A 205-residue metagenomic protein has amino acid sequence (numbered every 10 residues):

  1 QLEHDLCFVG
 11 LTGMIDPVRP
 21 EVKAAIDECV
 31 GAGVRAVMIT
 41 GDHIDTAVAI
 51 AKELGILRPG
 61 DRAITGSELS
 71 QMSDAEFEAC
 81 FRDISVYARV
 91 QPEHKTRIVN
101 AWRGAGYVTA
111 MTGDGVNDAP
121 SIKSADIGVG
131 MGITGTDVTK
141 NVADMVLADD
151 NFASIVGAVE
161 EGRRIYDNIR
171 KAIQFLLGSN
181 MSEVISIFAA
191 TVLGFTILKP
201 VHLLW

Functional and structural regions predicted by a protein language model:
L2-E3, P59: Conserved protein kinase catalytic/activation segment
H4-A25, V30-D45, T65-Q71, I84-E93 (+3 more regions): Conserved beta-strand/loop elements of the cytosolic catalytic core of P-type E1-E2 ATPases, chiefly in the P-domain
K23-A25, H43-L54, E93-I98, G115-S124: Acidic, divalent-metal-coordinating active-site segment for phosphoryl/phosphodiester hydrolysis, typified by short
V30, K52, T191: Short polybasic/polar patches that bind polyanions
T40, I50-P59, A63: Conserved glycine-bearing catalytic or ligand-binding loops at nucleotide- and phosphate-handling centers of large
R58-M111, A125, G130-W205: Membrane-embedded transport module
